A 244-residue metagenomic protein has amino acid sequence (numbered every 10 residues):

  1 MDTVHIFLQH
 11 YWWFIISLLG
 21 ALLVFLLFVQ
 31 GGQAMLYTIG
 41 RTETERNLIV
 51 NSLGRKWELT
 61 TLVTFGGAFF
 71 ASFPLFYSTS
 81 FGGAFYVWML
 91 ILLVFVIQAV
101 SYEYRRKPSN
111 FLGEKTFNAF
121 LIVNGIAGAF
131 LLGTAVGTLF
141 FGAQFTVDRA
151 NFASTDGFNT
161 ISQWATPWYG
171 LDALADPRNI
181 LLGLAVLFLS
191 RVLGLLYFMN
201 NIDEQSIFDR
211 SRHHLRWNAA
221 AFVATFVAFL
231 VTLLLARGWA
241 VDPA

Functional and structural regions predicted by a protein language model:
M1-L59, F65-A68: N-terminal signal-anchor module of multipass membrane proteins
Q9-S17, E114-L132, R210-F222: Alpha-helical transmembrane segments and their helix-start/interface "positive-inside/aromatic belt" motifs in integral
G32-R46, L75-T79, A99-F120, F198-S211: Membrane-interfacial helix termini and the short, flexible loops that connect transmembrane helices in multi-pass
G54-L75, F130, A224-A228: A generic, lipid-embedded transmembrane alpha helix
A68-A84, F229-P243: Transmembrane helix-loop junctions in multi-pass membrane proteins
S80-W88, I97-V186: Membrane-interface helix-loop-helix junctions at boundaries between adjacent transmembrane segments
Y104-F111, L196-E204, F208-A244: Predominantly late transmembrane helices and immediately cytosolic-facing juxtamembrane segments
S162-F222: Loop-centered beta-sheet repeat module
